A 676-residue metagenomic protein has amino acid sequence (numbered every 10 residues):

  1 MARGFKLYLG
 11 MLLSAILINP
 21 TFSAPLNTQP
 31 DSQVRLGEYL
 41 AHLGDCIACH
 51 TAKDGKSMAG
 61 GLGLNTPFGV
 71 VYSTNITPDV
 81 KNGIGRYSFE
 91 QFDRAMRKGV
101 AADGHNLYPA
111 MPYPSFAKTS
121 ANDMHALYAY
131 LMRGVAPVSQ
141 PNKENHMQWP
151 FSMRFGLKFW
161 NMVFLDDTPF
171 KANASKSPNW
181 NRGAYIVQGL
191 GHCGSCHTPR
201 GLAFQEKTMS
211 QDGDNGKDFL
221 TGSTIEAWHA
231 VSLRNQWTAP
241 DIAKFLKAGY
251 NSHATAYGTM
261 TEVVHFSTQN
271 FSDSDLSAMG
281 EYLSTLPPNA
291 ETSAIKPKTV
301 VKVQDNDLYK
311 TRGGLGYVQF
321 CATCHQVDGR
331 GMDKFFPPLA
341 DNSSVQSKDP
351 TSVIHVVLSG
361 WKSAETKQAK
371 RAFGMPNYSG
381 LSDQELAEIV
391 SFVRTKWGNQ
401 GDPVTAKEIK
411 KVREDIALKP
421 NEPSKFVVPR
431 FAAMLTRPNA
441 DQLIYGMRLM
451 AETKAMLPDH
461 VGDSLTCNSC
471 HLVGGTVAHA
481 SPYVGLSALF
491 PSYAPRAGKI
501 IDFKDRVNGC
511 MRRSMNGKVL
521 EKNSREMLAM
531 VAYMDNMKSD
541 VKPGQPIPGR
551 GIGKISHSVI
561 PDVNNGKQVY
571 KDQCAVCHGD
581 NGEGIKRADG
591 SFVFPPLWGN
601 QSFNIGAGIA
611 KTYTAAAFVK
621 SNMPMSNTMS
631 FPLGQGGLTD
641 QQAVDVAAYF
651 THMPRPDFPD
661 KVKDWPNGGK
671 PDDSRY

Functional and structural regions predicted by a protein language model:
M1-Q33, V71-T74, A95, V100-D103 (+10 more regions): Post-cleavage N-terminal segment of exported redox proteins
A24, R35-L36, L43, T51 (+12 more regions): Sequence context of c-type cytochrome heme-c attachment sites
D31-A52, S57-N65, F159-N161, K171-G201 (+7 more regions): Sequence/structural segment immediately N-terminal to covalent heme-attachment motifs in c-type and related
E38, I47-H50, D93, M124-M132 (+15 more regions): Non-transmembrane alpha-helical segments in soluble domains of secreted/periplasmic/extracellular proteins
T51-A52, S57-L62, H105-L107, V138-N145 (+11 more regions): Short, solvent-exposed loop/turn and secondary-structure capping segments
L64-N65, V70-Y87, Q91, R97-N122 (+10 more regions): Axial heme c-ligation environment in periplasmic c-type cytochrome domains
G213, K217-W228, G599: Periplasmic-binding protein-like
V662-D664, K670-Y676: Conserved non-transmembrane functional hotspots
